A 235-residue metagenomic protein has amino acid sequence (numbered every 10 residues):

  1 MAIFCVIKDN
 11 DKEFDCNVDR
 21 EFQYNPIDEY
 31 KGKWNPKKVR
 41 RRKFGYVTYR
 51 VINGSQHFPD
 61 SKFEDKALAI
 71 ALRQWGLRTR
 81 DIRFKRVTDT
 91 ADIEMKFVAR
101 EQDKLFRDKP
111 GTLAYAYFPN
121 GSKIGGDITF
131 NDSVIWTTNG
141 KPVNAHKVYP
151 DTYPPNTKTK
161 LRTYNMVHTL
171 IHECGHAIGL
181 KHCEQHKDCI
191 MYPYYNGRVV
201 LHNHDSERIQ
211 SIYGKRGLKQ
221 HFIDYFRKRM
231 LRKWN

Functional and structural regions predicted by a protein language model:
M1-N235: Zinc-dependent metalloendopeptidases
